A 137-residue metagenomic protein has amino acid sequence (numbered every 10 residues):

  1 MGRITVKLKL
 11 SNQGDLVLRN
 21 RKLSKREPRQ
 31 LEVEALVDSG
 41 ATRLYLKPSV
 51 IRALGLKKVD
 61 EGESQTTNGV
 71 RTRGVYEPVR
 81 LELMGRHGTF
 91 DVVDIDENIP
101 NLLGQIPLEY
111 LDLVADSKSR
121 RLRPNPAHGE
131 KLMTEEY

Functional and structural regions predicted by a protein language model:
M1-Y137: Pepsin/retropepsin-fold aspartyl endopeptidases
